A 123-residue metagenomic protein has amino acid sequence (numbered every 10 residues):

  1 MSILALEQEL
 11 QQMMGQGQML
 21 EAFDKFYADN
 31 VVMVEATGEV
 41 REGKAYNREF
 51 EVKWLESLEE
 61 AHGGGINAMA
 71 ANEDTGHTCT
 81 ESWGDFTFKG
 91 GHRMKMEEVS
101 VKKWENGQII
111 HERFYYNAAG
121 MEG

Functional and structural regions predicted by a protein language model:
M1-Q18, F26: Short, aromatic-enriched amphipathic alpha-helices that serve as compact interaction elements
L6, L20-G76: A solvent-exposed, acidic/Ser-Thr-rich amphipathic alpha-helical stretch
A28, F88, W104: Short, acidic, Ser/Thr-enriched surface-loop or helix-capping motifs
V32, E39, H92, Q108-I110: Residue-level signal for well-ordered, solvent-exposed loop/turn and beta-edge residues enriched in charged/polar side
V32, E81-T87: Generic short beta-strand segments
E56-E60, D85-M94: Short, cysteine-centered beta-strand-loop-beta hairpins and adjacent loop/turn segments enriched in charged/polar
H62-G65, E81, M94-S100: Short, surface-exposed coil-to-beta transition loops
E97-G123: Short beta-strand edge/turn micro-motifs at domain boundaries
